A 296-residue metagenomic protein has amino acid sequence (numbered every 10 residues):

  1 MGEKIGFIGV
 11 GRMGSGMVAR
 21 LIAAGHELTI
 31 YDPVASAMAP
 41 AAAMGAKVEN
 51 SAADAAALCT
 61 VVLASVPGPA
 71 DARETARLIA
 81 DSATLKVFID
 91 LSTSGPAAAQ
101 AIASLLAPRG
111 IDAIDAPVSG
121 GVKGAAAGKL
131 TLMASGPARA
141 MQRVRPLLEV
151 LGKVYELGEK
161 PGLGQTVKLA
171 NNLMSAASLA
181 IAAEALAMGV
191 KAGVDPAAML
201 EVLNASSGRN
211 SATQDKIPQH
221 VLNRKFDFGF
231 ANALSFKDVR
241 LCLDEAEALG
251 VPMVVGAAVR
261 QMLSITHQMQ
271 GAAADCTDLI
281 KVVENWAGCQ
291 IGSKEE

Functional and structural regions predicted by a protein language model:
M1-A64, K86, V122, K153: NAD(P)+-binding Rossmann beta1-loop-alpha1 motif at the extreme N-terminus of oxidoreductases
I5, T93-A176: Rossmann-fold dinucleotide-binding core
P33-V34, G68, P137: Residues in the short beta-alpha loop(s) of Rossmann-like NAD(P)-binding domains
A52-R109: Rossmann-fold NAD(P) dinucleotide-binding segment
A127, L132-A134, P161-A192, E201-K216 (+1 more regions): Active-site-proximal catalytic alpha-helix in oxidoreductases
P161, Q165, M174, A212-A272: Interdomain hinge/lid region at the active-site interface of Rossmann-like NAD(P)-dependent oxidoreductases
M269-E296: NAD(P)-dependent dehydrogenase/reductase Rossmann-like domain
